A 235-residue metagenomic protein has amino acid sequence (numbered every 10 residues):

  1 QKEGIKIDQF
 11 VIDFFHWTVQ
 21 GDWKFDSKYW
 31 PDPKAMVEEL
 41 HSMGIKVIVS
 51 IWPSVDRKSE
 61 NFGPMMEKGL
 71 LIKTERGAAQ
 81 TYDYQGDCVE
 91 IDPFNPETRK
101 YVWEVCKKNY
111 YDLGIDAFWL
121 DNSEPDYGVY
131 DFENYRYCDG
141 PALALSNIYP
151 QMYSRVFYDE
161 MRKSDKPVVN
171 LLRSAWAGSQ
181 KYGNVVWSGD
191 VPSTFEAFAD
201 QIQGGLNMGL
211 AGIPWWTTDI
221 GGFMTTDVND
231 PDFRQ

Functional and structural regions predicted by a protein language model:
Q1-Q235: Catalytic-domain carbohydrate-binding cleft regions of carbohydrate-active enzymes
